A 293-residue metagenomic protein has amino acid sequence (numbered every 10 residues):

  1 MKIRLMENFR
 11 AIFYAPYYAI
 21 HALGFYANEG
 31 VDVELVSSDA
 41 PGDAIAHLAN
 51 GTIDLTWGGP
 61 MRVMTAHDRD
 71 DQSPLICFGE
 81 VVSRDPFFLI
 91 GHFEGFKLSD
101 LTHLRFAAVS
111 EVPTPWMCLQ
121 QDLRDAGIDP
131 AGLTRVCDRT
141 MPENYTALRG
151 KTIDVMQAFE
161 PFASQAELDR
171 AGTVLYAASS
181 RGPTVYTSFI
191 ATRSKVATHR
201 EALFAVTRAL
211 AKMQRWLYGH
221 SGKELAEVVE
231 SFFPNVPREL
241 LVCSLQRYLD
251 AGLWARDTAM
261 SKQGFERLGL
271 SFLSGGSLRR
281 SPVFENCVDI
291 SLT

Functional and structural regions predicted by a protein language model:
K2-I128, R135-D138, D154-E160, P183: Short, glycine-/small- and polar/acidic-enriched structural segments that line small-molecule recognition paths
N8, G79, S179, D257-S261: Short Gly/Pro-enriched turn/cap motifs at secondary-structure boundaries
Y18, M64, Q120, S164-E167 (+3 more regions): Predominant activation on well-ordered alpha-helical scaffold segments within soluble catalytic domains
Y26, D32, R124, D129-A131 (+3 more regions): Short coil/loop linkers at secondary-structure junctions
E143-F233: Pocket-lining segment of extracytoplasmic ligand-binding domains
H199-L278: Secondary-structure end/capping motifs
G269-T293: Conserved C-terminal helix/tail region of periplasmic/extracytoplasmic solute-binding proteins
